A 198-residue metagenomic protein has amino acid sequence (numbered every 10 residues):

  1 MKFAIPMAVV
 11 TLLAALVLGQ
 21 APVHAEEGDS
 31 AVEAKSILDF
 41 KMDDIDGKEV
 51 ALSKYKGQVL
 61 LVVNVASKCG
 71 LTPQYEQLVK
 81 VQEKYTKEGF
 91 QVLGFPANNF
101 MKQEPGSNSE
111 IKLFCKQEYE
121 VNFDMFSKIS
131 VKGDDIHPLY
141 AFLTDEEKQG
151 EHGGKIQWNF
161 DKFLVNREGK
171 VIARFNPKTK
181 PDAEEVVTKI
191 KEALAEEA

Functional and structural regions predicted by a protein language model:
A8-V17: Bacterial N-terminal signal peptides
H24-S53, P138: N-terminal "domain-start" segment that seeds a small globular fold
D44, N64-K68: Amphipathic alpha-helical repeat scaffolds
Q58-V59, S67-K68, T72-P96, K116-Y119: Conserved helix-turn-beta segment immediately C-terminal to the redox Cys motif in thioredoxin-like folds
G89-G106, N122-G133: Thiol-based oxidoreductase modules, predominantly thioredoxin-like and allied folds used for disulfide exchange
S109-N159: Short, internal strand/loop/helix patches that form the active-site neighborhood or redox-interaction surface
P138-A141, D145-A198: Thiol-/selenol-based redox modules, centered on thioredoxin-like and closely related oxidoreductase domains
